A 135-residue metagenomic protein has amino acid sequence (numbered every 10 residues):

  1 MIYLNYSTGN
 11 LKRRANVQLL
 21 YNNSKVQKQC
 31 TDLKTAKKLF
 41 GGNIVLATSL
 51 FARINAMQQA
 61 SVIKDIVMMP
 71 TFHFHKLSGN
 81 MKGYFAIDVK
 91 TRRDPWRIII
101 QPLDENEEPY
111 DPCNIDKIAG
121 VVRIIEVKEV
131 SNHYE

Functional and structural regions predicted by a protein language model:
M1-N55: Arg/Lys-rich, positively charged N-terminal/basic patches that mediate binding to nucleic acids
N10-A15, V89-E135: Enriched for short, Lys/Arg-rich terminal
G42-S49, D65, M69, M81 (+1 more regions): Generic, well-ordered alpha-helical segments
R53, H73, G83-F85, W96 (+1 more regions): A generic structural signal for short beta-strands and their flanking turns/coil linkers
N55-S61: Acidic, glycine-rich loop-and-strand cores that form catalytic or ligand-binding grooves in diverse globular domains
V62-A86: A short, surface-exposed loop/turn module that caps and links secondary-structure elements
